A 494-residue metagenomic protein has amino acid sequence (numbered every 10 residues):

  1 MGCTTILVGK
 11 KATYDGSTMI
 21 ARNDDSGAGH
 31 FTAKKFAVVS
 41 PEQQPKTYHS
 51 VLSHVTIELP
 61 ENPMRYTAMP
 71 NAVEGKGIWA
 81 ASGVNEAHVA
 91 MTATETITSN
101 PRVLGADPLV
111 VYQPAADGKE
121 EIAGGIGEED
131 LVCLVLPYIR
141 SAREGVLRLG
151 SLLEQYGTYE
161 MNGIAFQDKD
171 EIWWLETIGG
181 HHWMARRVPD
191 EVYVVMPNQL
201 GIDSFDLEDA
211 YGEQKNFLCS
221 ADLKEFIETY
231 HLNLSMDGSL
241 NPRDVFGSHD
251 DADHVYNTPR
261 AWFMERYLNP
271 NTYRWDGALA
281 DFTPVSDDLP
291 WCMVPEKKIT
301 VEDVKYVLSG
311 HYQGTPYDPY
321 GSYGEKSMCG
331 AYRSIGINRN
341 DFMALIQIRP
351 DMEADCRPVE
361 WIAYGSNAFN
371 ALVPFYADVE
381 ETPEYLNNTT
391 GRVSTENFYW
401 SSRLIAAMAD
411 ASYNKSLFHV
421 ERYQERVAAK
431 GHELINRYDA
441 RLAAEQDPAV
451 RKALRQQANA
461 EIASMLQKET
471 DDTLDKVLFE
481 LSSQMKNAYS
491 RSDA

Functional and structural regions predicted by a protein language model:
G2-E128, R148-G277: A contiguous strand-loop segment
A21-K34, T96, L175, V307-D318 (+3 more regions): Soluble extracytoplasmic regions of secretory-pathway and membrane proteins
E61-R65, V146, S322-G330: Short Pro/Gly-enriched beta-strand edge/turn motifs at strand-loop
G118-E121, L131-I139: Second-shell loop/turn segments in exported
G145-E154, V304-L308: Short, well-structured alpha-helical segments that form the helix of a local strand-helix-strand
E225-D351: Glycine-rich, aromatic-lined ligand/substrate-binding cores of catalytic and carbohydrate-binding domains
Q313, Y317-A444: Substrate-recognition/cap regions that form aromatic- and gly/pro-loop-enriched pockets for small-molecule ligands
R426-A494: Histidine-centered catalytic/metal-binding microenvironments
